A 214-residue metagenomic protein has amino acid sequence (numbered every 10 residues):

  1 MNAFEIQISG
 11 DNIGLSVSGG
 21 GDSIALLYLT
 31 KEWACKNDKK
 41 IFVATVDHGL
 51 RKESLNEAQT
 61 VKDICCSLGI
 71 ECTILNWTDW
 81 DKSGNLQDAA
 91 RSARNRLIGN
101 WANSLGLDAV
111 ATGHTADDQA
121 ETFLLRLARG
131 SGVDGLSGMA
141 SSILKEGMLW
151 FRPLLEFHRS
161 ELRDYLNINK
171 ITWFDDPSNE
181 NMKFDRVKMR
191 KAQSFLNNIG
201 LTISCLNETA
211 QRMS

Functional and structural regions predicted by a protein language model:
M1-A192, E208: Core alpha/beta nucleotide-donor-binding catalytic domains of modification enzymes
A192-N198: Helix-loop "lid/cap" segments that line or gate small-molecule binding pockets
N198-S214: An accessory alpha-helical subdomain
